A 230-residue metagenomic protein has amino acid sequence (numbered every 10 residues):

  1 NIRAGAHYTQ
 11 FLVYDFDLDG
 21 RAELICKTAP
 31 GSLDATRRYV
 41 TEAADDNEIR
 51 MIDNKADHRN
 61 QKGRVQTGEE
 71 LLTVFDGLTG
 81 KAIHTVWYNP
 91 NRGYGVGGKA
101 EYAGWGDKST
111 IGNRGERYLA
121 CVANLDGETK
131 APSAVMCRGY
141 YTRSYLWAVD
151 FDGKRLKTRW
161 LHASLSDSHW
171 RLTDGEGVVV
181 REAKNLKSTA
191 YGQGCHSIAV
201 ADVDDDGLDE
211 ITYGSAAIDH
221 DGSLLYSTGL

Functional and structural regions predicted by a protein language model:
N1-L230: Beta-propeller-forming repeat regions
